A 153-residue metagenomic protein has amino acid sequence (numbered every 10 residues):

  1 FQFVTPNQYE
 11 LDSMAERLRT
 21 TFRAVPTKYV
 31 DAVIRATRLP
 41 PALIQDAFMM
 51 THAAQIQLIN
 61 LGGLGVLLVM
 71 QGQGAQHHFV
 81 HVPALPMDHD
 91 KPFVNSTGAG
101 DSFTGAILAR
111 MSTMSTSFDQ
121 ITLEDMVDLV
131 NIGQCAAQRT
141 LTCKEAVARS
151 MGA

Functional and structural regions predicted by a protein language model:
F1-L11: Non-cysteine beta-strand/loop elements that form the S-adenosyl-L-methionine
A15-A153: Conserved phosphate-binding/catalytic region of the ribokinase-like
